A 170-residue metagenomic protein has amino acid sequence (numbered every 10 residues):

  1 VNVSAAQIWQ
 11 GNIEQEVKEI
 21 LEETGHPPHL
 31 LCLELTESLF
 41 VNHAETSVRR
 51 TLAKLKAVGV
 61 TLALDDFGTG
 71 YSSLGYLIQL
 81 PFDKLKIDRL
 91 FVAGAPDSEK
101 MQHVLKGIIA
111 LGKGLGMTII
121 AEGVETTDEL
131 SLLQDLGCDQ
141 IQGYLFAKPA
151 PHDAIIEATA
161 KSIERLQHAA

Functional and structural regions predicted by a protein language model:
S4-G11, L30-A44, V58-A170: EAL-family c-di-GMP phosphodiesterase catalytic domain
E16-I20, S47: A short, hydrophobic coiled-coil helix within the histidine kinase transmitter core
I20-E23, Q79: PAS-family sensory domains
E23-P28, L55-V58: Short helix-capping segments at alpha-helix termini
R49-L52, L105: A short, noncatalytic alpha-helical element within ATPase nucleotide-binding/catalytic domains
